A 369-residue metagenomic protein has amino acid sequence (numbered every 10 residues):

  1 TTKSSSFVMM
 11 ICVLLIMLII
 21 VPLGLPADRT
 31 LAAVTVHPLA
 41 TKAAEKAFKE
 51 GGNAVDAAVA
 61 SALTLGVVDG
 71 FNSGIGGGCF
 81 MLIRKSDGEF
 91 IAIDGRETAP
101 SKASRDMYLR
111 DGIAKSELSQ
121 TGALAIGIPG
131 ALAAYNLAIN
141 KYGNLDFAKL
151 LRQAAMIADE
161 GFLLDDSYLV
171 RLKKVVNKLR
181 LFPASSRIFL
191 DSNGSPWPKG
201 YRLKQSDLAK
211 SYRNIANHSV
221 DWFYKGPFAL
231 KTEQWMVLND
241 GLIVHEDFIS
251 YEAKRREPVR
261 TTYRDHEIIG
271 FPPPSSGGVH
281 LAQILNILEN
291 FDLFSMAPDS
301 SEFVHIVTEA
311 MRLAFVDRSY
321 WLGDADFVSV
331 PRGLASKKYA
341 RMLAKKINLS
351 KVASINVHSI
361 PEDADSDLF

Functional and structural regions predicted by a protein language model:
T1-S5: N-terminal secretory signal peptides that target proteins for export/translocation
M10-P22: Bacterial N-terminal signal peptides
L25-K42, K46, A54-K225, A229-P272 (+2 more regions): Noncatalytic scaffold domains of N-terminal-nucleophile
G226, I284, S366: Extreme N-terminus nucleophile/cap motif
G277-V279, Q283, L313: Extended, domain-scale alpha-helical bundle/helix-rich regions
L285-F291: Active-site proximal helix-loop segment of RNase H-like, two-metal nucleases, encompassing DDE(D)
F291-F369: Internal maturation/activation junctions in enzymes
